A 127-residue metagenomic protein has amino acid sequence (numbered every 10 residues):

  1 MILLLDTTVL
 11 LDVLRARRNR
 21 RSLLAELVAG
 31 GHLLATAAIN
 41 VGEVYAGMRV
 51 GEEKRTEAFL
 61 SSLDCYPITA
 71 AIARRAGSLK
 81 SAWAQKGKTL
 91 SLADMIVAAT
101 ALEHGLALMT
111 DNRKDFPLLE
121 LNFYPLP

Functional and structural regions predicted by a protein language model:
M1, A98-P127: Acidic, PIN/NYN-like endoribonuclease modules and their adjacent C-terminal/linker elements
M1-T36, Y45-S61: Short, well-structured N-terminal submotif of metal-dependent ribonuclease cores
D6-T7, V44, A76, A101 (+1 more regions): Generic structural signal for small/hydrophobic residues in well-ordered secondary structure, especially within
T8, S22, M95-I96, N122: Active-site phosphate/pyrophosphate-handling residues
V9-L10, N40, I72, I96-V97 (+1 more regions): Alpha-helix capping/helix-boundary segments
L10-L11, G42-Y45, P117, Y124: Nucleotide phosphate-binding site architecture
R20-R21, V41, E53-T56, A73-A76 (+1 more regions): A general structural signal for well-ordered alpha-helical segments in protein cores
D64-D111: Active-site neighborhoods of divalent-metal-dependent phosphate/nucleic-acid chemistry enzymes
